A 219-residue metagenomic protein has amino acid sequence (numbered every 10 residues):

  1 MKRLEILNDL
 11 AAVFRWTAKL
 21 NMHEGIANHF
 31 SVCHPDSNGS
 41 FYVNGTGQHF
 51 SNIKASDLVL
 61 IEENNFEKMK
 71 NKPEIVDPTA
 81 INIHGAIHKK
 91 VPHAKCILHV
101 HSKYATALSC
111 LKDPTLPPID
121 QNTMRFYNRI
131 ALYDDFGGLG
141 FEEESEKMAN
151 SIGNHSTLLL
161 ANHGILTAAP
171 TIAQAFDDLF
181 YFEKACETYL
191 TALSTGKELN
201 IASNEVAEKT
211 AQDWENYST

Functional and structural regions predicted by a protein language model:
M1-T219: Glycine-rich flexible loops
